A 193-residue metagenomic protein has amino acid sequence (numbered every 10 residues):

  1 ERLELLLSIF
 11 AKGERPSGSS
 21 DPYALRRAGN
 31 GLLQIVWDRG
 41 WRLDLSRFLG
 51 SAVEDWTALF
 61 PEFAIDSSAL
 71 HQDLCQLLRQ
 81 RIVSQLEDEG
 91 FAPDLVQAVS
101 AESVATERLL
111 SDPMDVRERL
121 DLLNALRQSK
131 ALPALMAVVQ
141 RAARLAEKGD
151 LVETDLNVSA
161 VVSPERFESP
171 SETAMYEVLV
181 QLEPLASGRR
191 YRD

Functional and structural regions predicted by a protein language model:
R2-D193: Amphipathic alpha-helical "coupling" segments that flank catalytic cores
